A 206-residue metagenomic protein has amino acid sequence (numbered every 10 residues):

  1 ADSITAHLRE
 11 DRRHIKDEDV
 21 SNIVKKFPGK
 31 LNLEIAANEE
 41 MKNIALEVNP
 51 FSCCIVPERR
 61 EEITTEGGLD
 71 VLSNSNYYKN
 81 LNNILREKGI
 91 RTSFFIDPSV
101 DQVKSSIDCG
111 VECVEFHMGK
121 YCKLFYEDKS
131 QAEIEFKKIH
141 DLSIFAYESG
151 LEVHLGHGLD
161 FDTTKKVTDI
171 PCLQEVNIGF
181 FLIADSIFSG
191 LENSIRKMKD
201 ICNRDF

Functional and structural regions predicted by a protein language model:
A1-D2, K26-P28, E47-C53, E87 (+2 more regions): Glycine-enriched alpha-helix->loop->beta-strand junction motifs that scaffold or abut catalytic
I4-A6, L31-I35, C53-I55, T92-F94 (+3 more regions): Hydrophobic faces of well-ordered beta-strands that scaffold small-molecule active sites in alpha/beta enzyme cores
L8-N83, Q102, F116, C122-L124 (+1 more regions): N-terminal active-site wall of soluble small-molecule enzyme domains
I15, L69-N76, S130-K138, L159 (+1 more regions): Alpha-helix N-cap and loop-to-helix initiation/capping positions
V24, G67, E127-A132, A184-F206: C-terminal helical cap(s) of enzyme catalytic domains, especially alpha/beta-barrels
E39-V48, S99-C109, L155, L159-L173: Catalytic cores of alpha/beta
C54-E62, E112-Y126, C172-L191: Glycine-rich phosphate-binding active-site loops on the catalytic face of alpha/beta enzymes
R91-F145, S149: Histidine/lysine/aspartate-rich catalytic loop segments that bind and position anionic ligands
